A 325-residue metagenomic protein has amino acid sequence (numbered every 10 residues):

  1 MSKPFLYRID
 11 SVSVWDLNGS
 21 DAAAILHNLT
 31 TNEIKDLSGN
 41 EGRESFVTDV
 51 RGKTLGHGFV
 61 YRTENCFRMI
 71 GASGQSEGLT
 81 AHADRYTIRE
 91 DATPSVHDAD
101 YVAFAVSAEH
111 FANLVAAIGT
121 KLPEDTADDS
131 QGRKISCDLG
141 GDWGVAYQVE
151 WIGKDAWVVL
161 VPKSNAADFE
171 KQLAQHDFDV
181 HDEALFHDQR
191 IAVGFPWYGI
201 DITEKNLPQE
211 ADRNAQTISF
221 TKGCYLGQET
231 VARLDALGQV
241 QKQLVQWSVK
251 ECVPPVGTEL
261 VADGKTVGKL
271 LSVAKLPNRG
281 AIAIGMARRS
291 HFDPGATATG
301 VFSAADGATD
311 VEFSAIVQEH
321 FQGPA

Functional and structural regions predicted by a protein language model:
M1-H57, Y61-E64, H320: Acidic, proline/glycine-enriched N-terminal capping motif
F5-Y7, S13-V14, F59-P196: Acidic, low-complexity central loop/insert segments
D16, D49, D138, V261 (+1 more regions): A general beta-strand register signal
D16-A22, L29, I34, V106-F111 (+1 more regions): Short, surface-exposed ligand-recognition loops at beta-strand->loop->(often short) alpha-helix junctions that present
G19, M69, V106-A108, V159 (+3 more regions): Residue-level signal for inorganic ion chemistry
G39-G42, E124-L139, G194, G199 (+5 more regions): Glycine-centered loop/turn motifs
V158-V245: Anionic-ligand-binding alpha/beta catalytic cores of soluble enzymes and soluble regulatory domains that recognize
N206, D212-I218, L226-Q228, A232-A325: Glycine-rich, small/acidic residue-mixed loop/short-helix segments
